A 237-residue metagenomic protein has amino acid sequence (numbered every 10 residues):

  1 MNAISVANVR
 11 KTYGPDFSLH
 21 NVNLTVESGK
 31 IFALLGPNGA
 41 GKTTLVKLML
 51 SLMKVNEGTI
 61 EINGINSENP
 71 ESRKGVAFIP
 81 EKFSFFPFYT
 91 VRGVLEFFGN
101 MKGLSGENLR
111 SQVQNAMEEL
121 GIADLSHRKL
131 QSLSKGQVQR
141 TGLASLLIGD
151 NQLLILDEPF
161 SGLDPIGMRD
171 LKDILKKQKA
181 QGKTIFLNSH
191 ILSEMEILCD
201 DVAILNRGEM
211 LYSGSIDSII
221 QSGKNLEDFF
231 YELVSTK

Functional and structural regions predicted by a protein language model:
L50: Helix-to-loop junction immediately C-terminal to a conserved catalytic motif
G58-S72: Conserved ABC transporter NBD signature motif
E96, N100, E107-L125: Conserved ABC ATPase "signature" region
K129-L133: Conserved ABC ATPase signature
L154-E158: Catalytic Walker B motif of ABC-type/P-loop ATPase nucleotide-binding domains
S213-G214: ABC ATPase "signature
